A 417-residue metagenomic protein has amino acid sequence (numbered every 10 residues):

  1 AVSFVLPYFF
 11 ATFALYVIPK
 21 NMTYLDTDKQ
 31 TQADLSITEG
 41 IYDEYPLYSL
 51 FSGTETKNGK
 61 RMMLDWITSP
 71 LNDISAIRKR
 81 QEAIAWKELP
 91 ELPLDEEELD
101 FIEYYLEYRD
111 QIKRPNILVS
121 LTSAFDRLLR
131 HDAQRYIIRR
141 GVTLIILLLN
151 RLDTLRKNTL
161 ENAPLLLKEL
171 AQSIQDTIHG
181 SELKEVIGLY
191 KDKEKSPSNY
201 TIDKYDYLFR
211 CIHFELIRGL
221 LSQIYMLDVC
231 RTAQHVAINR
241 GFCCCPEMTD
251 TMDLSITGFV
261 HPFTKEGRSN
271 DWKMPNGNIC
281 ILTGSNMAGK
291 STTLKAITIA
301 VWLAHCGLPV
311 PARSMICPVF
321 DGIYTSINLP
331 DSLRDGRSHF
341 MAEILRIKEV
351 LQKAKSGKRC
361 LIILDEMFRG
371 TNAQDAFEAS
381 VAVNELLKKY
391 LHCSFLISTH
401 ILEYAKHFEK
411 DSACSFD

Functional and structural regions predicted by a protein language model:
S3, Y8, T12, Y16-I18: Short, positively charged and aromatic/hydrophobic N-terminal segments
N21-E182, L216, L220-M226, F259: Conserved amphipathic alpha-helical "coupling/scaffold" segments that transmit conformational changes between domains
L47-S52, M63-W66, K204-I212, G284 (+1 more regions): Short hinge/gating elements
A85, D228, K348-L351: Structural signal for well-ordered, non-membrane alpha-helices
L155-E161, V236-C245: Long amphipathic alpha-helical segments
S181-Y205: Extended, charged coiled-coil "arm/hinge" scaffolds of SMC/Rad50-like chromosome-maintenance ATPases and other large
S198-F242: Charged, surface-exposed helical/loop "interaction arms" that form contiguous linear patches used for dimerization
R240-D417: ATPase nucleotide-binding head domains, primarily ABC-like/P-loop NTPase cores
